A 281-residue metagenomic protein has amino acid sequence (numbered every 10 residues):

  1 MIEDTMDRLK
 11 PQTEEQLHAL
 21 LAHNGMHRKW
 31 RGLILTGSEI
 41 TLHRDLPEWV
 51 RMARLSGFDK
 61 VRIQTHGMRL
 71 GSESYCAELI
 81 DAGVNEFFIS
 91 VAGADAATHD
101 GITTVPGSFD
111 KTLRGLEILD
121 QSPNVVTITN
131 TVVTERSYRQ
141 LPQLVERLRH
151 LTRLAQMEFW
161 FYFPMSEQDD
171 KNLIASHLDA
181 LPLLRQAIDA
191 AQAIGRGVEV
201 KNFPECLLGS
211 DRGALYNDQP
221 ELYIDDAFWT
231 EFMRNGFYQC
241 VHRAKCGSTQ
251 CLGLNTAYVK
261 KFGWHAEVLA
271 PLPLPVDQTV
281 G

Functional and structural regions predicted by a protein language model:
M1, H99-D100, T256: A short local structural element in Rossmann-fold oxidoreductases
M1-E15, R28, Q250: Canonical Radical SAM [4Fe-4S] cluster-binding loop centered on the CxxxCxxC motif and its immediate flanking residues
I2-D4, G93-D95, F163: Short, histidine-centered active-site or binding-site loop motifs used for metal coordination, general acid-base
D7, T65, A94-T98, N235 (+1 more regions): Residue-level signal for pocket-adjacent positions within structured domains
Q12, D81, A97, V105-E117 (+1 more regions): Radical SAM enzyme [4Fe-4S]-AdoMet core and its adjacent flexible, acidic and glycine-rich loops/tails across
Q16-L35, H43-W160: Radical SAM/AdoMet-radical enzyme domain recognition
D211-G281: Flexible mid-to-C-terminal extensions adjoining Fe-S/redox cofactors in radical SAM and related proteins
